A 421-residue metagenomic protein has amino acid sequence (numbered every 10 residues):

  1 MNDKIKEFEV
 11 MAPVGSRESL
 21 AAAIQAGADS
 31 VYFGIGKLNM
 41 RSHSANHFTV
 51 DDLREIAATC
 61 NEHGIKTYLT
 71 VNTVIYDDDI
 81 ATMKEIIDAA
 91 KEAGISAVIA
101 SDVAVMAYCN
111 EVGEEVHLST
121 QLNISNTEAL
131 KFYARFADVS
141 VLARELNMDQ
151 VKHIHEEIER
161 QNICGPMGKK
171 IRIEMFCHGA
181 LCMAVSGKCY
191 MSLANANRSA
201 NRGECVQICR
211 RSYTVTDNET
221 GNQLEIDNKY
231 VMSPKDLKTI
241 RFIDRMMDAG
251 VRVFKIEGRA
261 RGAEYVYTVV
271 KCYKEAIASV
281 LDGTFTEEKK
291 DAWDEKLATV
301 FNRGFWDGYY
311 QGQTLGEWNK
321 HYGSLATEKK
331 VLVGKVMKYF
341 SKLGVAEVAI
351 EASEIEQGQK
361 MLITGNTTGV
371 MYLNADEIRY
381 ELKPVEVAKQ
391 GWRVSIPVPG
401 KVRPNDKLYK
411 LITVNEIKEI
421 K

Functional and structural regions predicted by a protein language model:
M1-A26, S30-S42, I56-A57, H63-T73 (+6 more regions): Surface-exposed amphipathic alpha-helical tracts and adjacent flexible/coil segments at the periphery of soluble enzymes
S19, A104-V105: Alpha-helix capping/helix-boundary segments
A45-R54: Aromatic- and glycine-enriched glycan-recognition loops and surfaces that form the carbohydrate-binding subsites
M106-E111: Short active-site loop/helix that positions an aromatic residue
S125-L130: Short, glycine/polar-rich helix-capping loops at beta-to-alpha or helix-loop-helix junctions that flank or form
